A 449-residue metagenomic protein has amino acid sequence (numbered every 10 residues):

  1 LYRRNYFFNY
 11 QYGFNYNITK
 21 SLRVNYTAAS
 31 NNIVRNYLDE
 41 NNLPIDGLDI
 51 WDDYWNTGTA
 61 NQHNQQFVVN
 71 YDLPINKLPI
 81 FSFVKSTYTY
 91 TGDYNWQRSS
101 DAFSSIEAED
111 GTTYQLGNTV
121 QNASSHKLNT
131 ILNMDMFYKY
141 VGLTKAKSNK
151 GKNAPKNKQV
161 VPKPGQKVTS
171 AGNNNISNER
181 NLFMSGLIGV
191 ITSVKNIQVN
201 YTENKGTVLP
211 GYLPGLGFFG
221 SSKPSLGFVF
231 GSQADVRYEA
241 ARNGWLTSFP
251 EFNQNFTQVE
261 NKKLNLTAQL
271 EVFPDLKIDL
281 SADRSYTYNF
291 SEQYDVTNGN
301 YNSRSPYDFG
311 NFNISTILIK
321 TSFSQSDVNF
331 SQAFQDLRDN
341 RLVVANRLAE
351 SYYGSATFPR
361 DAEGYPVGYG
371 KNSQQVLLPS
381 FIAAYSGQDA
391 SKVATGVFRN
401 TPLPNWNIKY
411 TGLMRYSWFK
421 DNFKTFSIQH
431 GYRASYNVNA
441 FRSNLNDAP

Functional and structural regions predicted by a protein language model:
L1-P449: Exposed, low-structure sequence patches enriched in small/polar residues
